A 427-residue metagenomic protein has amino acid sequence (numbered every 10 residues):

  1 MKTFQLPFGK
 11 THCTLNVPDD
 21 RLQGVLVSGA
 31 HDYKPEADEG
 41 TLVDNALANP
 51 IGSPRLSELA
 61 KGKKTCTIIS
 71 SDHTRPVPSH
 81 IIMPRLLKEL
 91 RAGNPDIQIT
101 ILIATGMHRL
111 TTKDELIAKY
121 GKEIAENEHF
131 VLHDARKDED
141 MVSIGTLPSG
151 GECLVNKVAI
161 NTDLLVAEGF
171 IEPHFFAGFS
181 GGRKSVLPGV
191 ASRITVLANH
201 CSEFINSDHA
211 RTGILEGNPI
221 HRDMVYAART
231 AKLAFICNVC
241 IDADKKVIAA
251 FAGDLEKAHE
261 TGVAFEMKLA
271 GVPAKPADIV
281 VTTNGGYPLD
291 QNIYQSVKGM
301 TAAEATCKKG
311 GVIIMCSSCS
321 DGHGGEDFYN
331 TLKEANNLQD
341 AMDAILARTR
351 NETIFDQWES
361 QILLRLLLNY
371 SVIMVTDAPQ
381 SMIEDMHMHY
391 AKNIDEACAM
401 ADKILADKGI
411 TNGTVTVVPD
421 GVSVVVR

Functional and structural regions predicted by a protein language model:
M1-A46: N-terminal amphipathic/basic leader segments beginning at the initiator methionine
I51-T67, R91-I97, G271-I279, T306-K308 (+1 more regions): Glycine-rich phosphate/diphosphate-binding loops that line cofactor/substrate pockets in enzymes
T65-P76, T100-G106, V281-T283, I314: Short glycine-rich or small-residue beta-strand-to-loop segments that form or flank ligand, phosphate, metal/Fe-S
S71-M83, T105-L110, F170-H174, G285-L289 (+2 more regions): Gly/Ser/Thr-rich loops at beta-strand to alpha-helix junctions that form or flank small-molecule/cofactor-binding
R75-D96, I101, S296-T306: Histidine-anchored nucleotide/phosphate-binding helix
L116-M141, D340-R350: A glycine-rich helix N-cap at a beta->alpha junction
E126-P273: Conserved, well-structured core segments that form the ligand-binding/active-site neighborhood of functional domains
S296-V297, T301-R427: C-terminal non-catalytic interaction/assembly regions of soluble proteins
